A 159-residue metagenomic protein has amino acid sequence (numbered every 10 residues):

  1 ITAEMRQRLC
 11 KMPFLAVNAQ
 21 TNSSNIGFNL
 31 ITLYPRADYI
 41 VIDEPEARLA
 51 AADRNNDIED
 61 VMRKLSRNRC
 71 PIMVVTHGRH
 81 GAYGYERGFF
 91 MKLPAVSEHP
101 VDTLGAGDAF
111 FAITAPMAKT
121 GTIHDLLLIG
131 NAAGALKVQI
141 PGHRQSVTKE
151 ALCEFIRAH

Functional and structural regions predicted by a protein language model:
I1-T103, A118-I123, L127-A132, Q139-H159: Ribokinase/PfkB-type carbohydrate-kinase core domain
G107: Short basic (Lys/Arg) and small-residue
I113-T114: Flexible, glycine-rich loop/tail regions that form catalytic "lids" or insertion modules at the edges of active sites
